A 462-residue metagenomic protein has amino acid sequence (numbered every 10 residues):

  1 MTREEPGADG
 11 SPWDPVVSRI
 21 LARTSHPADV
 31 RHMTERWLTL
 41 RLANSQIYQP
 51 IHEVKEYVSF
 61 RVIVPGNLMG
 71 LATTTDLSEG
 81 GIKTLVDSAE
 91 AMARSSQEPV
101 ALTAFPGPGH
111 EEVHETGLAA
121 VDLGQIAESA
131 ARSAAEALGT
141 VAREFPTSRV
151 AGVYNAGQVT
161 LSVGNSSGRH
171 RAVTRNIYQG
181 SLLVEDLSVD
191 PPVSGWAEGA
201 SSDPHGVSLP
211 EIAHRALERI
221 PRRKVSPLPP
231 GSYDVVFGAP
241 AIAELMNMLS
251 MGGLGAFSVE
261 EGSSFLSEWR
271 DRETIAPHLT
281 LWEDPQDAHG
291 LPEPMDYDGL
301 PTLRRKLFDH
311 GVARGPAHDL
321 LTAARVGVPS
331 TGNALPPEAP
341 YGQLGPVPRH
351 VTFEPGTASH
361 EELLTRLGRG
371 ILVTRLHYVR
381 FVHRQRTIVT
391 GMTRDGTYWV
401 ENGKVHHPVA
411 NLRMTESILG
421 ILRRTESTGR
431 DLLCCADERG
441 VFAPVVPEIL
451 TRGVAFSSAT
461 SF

Functional and structural regions predicted by a protein language model:
T2-G7, S11-V17, T24-T39, T84-V173 (+3 more regions): Acidic low-complexity segments
S18-I20, I47-I51, Q125, A137-E144 (+10 more regions): A generic local secondary-structure boundary/capping motif
A22-V58, V150-R171, G368-T393: Structured beta-strand/loop patches that form or line metal/cofactor-binding pockets in enzymes
L38-R94: N-terminal alpha-helical targeting/anchoring segments
L40-N44, Q158-N176, P192-E198, L245-M251 (+5 more regions): Short acidic, glycine/serine/threonine-rich loops at helix termini
H52-V64, R171-G199, L307-D309, D395-N402: Short beta-strand elements
H110, W269-F462: Dual-mode signal for accessory low-complexity, basic/Gly-rich regions
G255-A276: Amphipathic alpha-helical
